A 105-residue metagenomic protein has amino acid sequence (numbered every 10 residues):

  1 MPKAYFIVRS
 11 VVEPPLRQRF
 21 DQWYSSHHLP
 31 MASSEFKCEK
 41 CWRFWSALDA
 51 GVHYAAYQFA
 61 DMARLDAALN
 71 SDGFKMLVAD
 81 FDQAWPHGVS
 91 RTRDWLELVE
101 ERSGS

Functional and structural regions predicted by a protein language model:
M1-A4, A47-D49: Short, flexible turn/loop "capping" segments at secondary-structure junctions
K3-V11, Y54: Active-site-flanking beta-strand signature of metal-NTP-handling nucleotidyl enzymes and homologous cyclase-like
E13-P15, M62: A short, flexible beta-alpha/helix-coil linker loop
P15-E35: K/E-rich alpha-helical interaction surfaces of small helical-bundle regulatory domains
P30-Y54: Short, glycine- and small/hydrophobic-rich beta-strand elements in well-ordered beta-sheets
S33-K40, Q58-W95, G104: An amphipathic, aromatic/His-enriched active-site/gating alpha helix that lines ligand/cofactor pockets
W45-A47, W95-L98: A general secondary-structure junction signal
A50, L98-G104: A short acidic, often aromatic-flanked loop/helix-cap motif at beta-alpha or helix-coil junctions that lines enzyme
